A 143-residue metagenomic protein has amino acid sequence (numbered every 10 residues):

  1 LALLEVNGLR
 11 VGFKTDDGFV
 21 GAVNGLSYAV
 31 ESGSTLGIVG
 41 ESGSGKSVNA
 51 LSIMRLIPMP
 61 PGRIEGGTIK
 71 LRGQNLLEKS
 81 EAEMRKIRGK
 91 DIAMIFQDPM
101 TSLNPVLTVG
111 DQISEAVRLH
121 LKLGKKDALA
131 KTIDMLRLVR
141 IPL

Functional and structural regions predicted by a protein language model:
L1-L143: ABC transporter nucleotide-binding domains
